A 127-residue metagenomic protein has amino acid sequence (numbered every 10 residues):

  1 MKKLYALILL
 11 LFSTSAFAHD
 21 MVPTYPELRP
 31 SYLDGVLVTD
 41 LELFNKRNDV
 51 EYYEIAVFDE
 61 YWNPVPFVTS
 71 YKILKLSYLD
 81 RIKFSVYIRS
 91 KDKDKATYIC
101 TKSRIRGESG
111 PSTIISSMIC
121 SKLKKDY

Functional and structural regions predicted by a protein language model:
K2-L9: Sec-dependent signal peptide recognition, specifically the positively charged N-region followed immediately by
S13-S15: N-terminal signal peptide c-region/cleavage motif recognized by signal peptidases
A18-E42: Beta-sheet-dominated interaction scaffolds and their linkers
V38, V50-E54, A96-Y98: Exposed beta-strand and adjacent loop surfaces of beta-rich binding modules that mediate intermolecular recognition
E42-L43, V57, I88: Hydrophobic beta-strand positions in extracellular immunoglobulin-like domains
K46-P64, S103: Short acidic, flexible loop segments centered on an aromatic residue
P64-D94: Intrinsically disordered, low-complexity Pro/Gly/Ser/Thr-rich segments with frequent PxxP/GP/PP motifs and embedded
K91-Y127: Terminal connector regions
